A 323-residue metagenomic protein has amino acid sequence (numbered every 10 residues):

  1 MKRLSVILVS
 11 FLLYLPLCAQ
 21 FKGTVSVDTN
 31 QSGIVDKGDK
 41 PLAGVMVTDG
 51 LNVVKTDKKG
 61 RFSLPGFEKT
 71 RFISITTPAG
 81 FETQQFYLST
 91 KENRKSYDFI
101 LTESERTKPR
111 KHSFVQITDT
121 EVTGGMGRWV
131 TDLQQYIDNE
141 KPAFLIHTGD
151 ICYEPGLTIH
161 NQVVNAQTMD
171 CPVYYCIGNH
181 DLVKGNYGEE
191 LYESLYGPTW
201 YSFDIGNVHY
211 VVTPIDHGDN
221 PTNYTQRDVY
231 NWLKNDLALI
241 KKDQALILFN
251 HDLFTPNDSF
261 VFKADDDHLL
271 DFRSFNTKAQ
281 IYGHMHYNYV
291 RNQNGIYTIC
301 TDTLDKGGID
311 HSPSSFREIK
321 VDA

Functional and structural regions predicted by a protein language model:
F21, D28-L51: Short, ordered, surface-exposed loop/turn motifs in non-cytosolic proteins
F21-V27, G60, F99: A short, amphipathic beta-strand motif
V35, T48-R61, P65: Short, acidic Ser/Thr/Gly-rich low-complexity loop/linker segments typical of extracellular and cell-surface proteins
D49, R71-T90: A short, solvent-exposed loop/turn motif at the edges and junctions of modular extracellular/periplasmic domains
T77, S89-I159: N-terminal active-site segment of His-dependent metallophosphoesterases
T77-A79, T158-K242, D265-A279, Y287-V321: Extended active-site neighborhood of metal-dependent phosphoesterases/phosphodiesterases
D119, G149-D150, G178-N179, H251 (+1 more regions): Active-site glycine-centered loops adjacent to acidic/histidine catalytic or metal-binding residues that shape
L237-N257: Short acidic, glycine-rich surface-loop motifs adjacent to enzyme active sites
